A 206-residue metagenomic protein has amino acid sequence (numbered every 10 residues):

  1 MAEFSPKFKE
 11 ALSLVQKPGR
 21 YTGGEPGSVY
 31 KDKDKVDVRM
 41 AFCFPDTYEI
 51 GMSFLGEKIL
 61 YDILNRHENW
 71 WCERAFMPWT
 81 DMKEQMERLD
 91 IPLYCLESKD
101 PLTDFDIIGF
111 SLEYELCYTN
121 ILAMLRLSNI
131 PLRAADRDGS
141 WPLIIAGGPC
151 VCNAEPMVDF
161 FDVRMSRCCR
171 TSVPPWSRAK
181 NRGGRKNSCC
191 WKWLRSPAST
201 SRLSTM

Functional and structural regions predicted by a protein language model:
M1-K17, H67: Helix-enriched interaction subdomains in cytosolic or periplasmic regions, typified by TIR/SEFIR signaling/NADase cores
E25-K35, S98-D100, C190-W191: Short boundary motifs at domain starts and secondary-structure transition points
D37-A41, N69-W71: Residues that mark the start of a beta-strand
F42-T47, S53-F54: Long, low-complexity, serine/threonine- and charged-residue-rich intrinsically disordered N-terminal tails that act as
M52-L60: Conserved alpha-helical elements of sugar-nucleotide-dependent glycosyltransferases
I59-W71: Short helix-loop-beta junction
N69-D81: A short beta-strand-loop structural module common to alpha/beta enzyme folds
P78-M206: Glycine-rich beta-alpha loop elements in corrinoid/cobalamin-binding modules across cobalamin-dependent enzymes
